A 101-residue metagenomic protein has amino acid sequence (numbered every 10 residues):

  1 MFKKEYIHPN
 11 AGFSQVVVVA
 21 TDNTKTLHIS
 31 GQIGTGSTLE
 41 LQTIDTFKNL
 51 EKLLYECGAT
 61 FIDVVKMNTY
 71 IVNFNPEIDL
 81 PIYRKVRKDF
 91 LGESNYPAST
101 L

Functional and structural regions predicted by a protein language model:
M1-V65, F74-L101: N-terminal presequence-like segments and the immediate start of the first folded domain
